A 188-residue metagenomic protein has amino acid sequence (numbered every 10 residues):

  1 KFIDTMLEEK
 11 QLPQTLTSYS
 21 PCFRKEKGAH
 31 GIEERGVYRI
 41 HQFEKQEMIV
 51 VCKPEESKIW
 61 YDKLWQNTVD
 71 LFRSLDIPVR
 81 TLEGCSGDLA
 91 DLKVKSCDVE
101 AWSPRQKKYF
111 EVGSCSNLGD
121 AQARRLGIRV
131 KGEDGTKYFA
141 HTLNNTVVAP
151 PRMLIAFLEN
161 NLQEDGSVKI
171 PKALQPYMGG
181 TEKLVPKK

Functional and structural regions predicted by a protein language model:
K1-K188: TRNA-recognition modules of translation machinery and tRNA-sensing kinases, especially anticodon-binding
